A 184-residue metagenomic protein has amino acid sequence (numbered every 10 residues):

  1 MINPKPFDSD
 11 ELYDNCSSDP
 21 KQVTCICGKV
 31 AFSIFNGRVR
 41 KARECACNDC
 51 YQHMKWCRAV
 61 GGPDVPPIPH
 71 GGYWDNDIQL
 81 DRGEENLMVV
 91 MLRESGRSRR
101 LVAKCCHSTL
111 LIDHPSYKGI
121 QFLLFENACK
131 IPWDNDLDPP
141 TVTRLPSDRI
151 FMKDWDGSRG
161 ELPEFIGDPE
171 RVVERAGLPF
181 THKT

Functional and structural regions predicted by a protein language model:
I2-T24, V30-T184: A short Gly-Trp-Pro
